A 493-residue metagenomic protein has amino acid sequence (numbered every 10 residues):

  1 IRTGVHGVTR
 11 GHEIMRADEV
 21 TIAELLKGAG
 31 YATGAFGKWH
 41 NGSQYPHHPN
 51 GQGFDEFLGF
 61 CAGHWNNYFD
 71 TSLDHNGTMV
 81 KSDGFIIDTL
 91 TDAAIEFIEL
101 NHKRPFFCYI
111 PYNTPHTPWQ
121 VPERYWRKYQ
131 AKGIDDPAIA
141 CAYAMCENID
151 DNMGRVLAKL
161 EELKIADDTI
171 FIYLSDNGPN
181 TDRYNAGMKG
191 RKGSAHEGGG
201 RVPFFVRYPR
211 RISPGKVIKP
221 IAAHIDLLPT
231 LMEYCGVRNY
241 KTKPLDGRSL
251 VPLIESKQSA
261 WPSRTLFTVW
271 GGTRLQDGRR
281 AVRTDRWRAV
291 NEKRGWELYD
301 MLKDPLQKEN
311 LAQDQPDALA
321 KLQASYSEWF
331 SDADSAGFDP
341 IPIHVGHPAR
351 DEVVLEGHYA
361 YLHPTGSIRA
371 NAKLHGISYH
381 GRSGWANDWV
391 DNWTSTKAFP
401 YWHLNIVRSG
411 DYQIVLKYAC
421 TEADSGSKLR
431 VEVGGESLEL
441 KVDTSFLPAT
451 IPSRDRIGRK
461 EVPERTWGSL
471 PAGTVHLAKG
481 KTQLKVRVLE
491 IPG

Functional and structural regions predicted by a protein language model:
I1-E292, W296, M301-S331, A336-I341 (+1 more regions): Formylglycine-dependent sulfatase
L250, L306, L319, Q323-G493: Extracytoplasmic
